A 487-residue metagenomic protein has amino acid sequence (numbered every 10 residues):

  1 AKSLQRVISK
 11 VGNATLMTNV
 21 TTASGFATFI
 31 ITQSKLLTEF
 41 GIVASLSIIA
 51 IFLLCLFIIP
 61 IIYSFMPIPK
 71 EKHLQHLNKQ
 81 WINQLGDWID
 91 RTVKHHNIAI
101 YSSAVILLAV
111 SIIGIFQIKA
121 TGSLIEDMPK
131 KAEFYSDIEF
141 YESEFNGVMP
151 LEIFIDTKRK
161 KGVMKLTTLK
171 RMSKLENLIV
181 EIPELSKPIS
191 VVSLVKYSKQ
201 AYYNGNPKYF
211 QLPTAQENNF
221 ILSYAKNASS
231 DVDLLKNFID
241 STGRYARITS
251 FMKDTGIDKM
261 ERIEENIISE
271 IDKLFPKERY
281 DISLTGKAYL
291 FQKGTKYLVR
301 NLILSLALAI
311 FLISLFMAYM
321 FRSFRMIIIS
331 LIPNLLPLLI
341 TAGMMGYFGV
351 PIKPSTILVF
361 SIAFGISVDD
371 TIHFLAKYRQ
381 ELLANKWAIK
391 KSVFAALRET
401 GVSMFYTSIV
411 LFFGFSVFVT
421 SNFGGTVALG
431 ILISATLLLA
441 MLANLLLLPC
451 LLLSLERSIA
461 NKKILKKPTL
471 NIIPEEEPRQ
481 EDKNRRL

Functional and structural regions predicted by a protein language model:
A1, M326-L375, S416, A443-L446 (+1 more regions): Hydrophobic transmembrane alpha-helices and their membrane-interface caps in long multi-pass transport proteins
K2-T32, L331, I366, L383-S421 (+1 more regions): Pore- and gate-forming transmembrane helices of large, multi-pass membrane proteins
L4-G12, L16, L37-G41, S45 (+10 more regions): Alpha-helical membrane-interface segments at transmembrane helix boundaries
G12-I31, L36-L77, F374, A428-L465: Transmembrane alpha-helices and their membrane-interface boundaries in multi-pass membrane transporters and channels
F29-L46, E126, S323-P333, Y347-I362 (+1 more regions): Membrane-water interface of transmembrane alpha-helices in multipass transporters/channels
I48-L56, L306, I310, L335 (+5 more regions): Hydrophobic transmembrane alpha-helical segments of multi-pass transport and channel proteins
L74-L85, Y280-L284, K386: Short, membrane-interfacial amphipathic segments enriched in basic
N97-P354, L453-L487: Extracytoplasmic
